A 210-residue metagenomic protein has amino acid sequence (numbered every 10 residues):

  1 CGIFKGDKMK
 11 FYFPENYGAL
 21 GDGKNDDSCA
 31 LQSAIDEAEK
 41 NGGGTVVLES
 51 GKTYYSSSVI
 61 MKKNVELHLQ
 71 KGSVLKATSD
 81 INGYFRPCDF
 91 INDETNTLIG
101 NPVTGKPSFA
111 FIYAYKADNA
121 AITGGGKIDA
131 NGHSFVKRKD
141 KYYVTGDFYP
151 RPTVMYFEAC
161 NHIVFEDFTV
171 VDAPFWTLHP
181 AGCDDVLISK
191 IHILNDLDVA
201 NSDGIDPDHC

Functional and structural regions predicted by a protein language model:
C1-C210: Extracellular/periplasmic carbohydrate-active domains that bind, remodel, or depolymerize complex polysaccharides
